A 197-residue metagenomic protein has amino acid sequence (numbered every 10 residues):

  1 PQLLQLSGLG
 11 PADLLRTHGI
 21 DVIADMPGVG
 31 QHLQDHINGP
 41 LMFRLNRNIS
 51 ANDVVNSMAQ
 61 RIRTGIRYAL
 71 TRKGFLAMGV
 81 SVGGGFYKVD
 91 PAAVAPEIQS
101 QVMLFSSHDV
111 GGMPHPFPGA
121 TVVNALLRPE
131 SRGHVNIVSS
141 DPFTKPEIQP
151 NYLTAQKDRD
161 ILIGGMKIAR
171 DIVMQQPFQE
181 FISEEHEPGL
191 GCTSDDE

Functional and structural regions predicted by a protein language model:
P1-L70, G74: Glycine-rich loop(s) and the adjacent beta-strand/alpha-helix scaffold that form part
L41, L45-S50, A59-E197: FAD-dependent oxidoreductase catalytic-site/capping-region signature
